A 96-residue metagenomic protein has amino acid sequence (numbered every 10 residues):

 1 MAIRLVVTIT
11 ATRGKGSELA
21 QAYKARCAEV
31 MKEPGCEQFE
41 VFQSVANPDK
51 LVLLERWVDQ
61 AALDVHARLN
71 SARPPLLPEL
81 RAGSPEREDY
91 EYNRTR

Functional and structural regions predicted by a protein language model:
M1-A2, R96: Absolute protein N-terminus
I3-T10, E40-A67: Short, well-ordered beta-strand segments in beta-rich or mixed alpha/beta enzyme and ligand-binding folds
T10-L19: Short, surface-exposed ligand-recognition loops at beta-strand->loop->(often short) alpha-helix junctions that present
G14, A25, A46-P48, A61 (+2 more regions): Short alpha-helical
E18-Q21, V65: Short, solvent-exposed alpha-helical surface patches in well-structured domains
A25-E37, R56-D89: An amphipathic, aromatic/His-enriched active-site/gating alpha helix that lines ligand/cofactor pockets
Q38-V41, Y92: Hydrophobic/anchoring residues in structured secondary elements
Y90-R96: Short, low-order "capping/linker" segments at domain edges
